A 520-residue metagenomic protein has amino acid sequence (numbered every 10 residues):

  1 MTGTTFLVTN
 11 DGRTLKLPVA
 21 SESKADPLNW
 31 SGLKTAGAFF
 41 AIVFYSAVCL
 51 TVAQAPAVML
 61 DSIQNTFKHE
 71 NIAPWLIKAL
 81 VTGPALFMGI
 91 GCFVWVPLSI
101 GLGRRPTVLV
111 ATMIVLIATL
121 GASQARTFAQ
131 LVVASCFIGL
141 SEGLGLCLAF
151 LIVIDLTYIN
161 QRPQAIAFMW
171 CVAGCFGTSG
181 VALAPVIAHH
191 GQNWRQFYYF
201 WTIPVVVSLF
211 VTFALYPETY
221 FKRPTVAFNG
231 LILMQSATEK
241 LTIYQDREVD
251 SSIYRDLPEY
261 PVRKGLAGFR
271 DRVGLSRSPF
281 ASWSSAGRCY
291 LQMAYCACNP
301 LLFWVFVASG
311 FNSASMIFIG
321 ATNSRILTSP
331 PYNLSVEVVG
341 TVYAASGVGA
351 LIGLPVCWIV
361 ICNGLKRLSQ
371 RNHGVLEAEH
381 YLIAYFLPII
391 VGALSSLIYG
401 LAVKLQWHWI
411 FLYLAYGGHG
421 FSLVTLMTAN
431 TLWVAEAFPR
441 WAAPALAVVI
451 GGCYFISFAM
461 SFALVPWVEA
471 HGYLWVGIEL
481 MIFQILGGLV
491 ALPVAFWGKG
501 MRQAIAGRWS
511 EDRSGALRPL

Functional and structural regions predicted by a protein language model:
M1-V52, P56, D61, N65 (+1 more regions): Cytosolic juxtamembrane N-terminal segment immediately preceding the first transmembrane helix of multi-pass
L28-L33, R162, Q192-P300, I359 (+3 more regions): Central mid-sequence intracellular linker of multi-pass
G32-A55, C136-F137, A297-M316, L414-F421: Pair of pore-lining "gating" transmembrane helices in MFS-fold secondary transporters
L50, T82-A85, G89, T107 (+5 more regions): C-terminal transmembrane bundle
M59-G89: Extracellular/periplasmic helix-loop-helix junction of adjacent transmembrane segments in MFS-like secondary
S62, F93-P97, G101, V186 (+2 more regions): Membrane-interface helix termini in secondary transporters
A134-V172: Cytoplasmic helix-loop-helix junction between adjacent transmembrane helices in 12-TM secondary transporters
Q161-Q192, Y199-S208, T212, S346-V356 (+1 more regions): Glycine-rich segments within core transmembrane alpha-helices of 12-TM secondary carriers
